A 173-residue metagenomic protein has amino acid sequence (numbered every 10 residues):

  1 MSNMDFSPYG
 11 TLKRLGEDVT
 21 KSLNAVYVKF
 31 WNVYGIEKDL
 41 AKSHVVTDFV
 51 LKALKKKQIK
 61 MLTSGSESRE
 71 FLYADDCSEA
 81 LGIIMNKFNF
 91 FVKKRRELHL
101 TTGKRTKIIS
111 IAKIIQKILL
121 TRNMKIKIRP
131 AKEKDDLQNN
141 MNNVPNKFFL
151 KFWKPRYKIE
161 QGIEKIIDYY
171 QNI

Functional and structural regions predicted by a protein language model:
M1-Y27, N32, K38-K42: Catalytic helix-loop patch of NAD(P)-dependent Rossmann-fold dehydrogenases
S7, H44, D48, K107-S110 (+1 more regions): Amphipathic alpha-helical recognition patches that constitute DNA-binding helices
K13-K21, T47, L51, E79: Conserved active-site helix of classical SDR/Rossmann-fold NAD(P)-dependent CH-OH oxidoreductases
Y27, V33-Y34, V45-F49, F71-L72: Long, contiguous hydrophobic alpha-helical segments, chiefly transmembrane helices and signal peptides
N32-K38, S66, R105: Active-site proximal helix/loop that lines the substrate pocket of Rossmann-like NAD(P)-dependent oxidoreductase domains
L40-D48, D136-Q138: A glycine/serine/threonine-rich, flexible loop-to-helix segment that serves as the NAD(P) cofactor-binding "lid"
A53-I173: C-terminal substrate-binding subdomain of Rossmann-fold SDR/epimerase-dehydratase oxidoreductases
